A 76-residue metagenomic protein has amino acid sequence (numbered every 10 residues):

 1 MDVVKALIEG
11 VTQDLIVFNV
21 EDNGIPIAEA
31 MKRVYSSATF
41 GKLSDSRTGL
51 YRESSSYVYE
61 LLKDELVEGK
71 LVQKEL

Functional and structural regions predicted by a protein language model:
M1-L76: C-terminal alpha-helical interaction appendages
